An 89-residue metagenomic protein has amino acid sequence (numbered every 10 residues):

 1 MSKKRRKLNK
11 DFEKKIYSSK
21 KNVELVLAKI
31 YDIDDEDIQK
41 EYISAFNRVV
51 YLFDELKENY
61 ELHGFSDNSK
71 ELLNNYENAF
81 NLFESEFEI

Functional and structural regions predicted by a protein language model:
M1-K10, L82-I89: Short acidic DE-rich linear segments
K3-D37: N-terminal acidic leader/helix
F12-K15, S19, Y42-A45, L72 (+1 more regions): Amphipathic alpha-helix face/heptad-repeat signature
V23, L27, D34, V50-K57 (+1 more regions): A structural signal for well-ordered alpha-helices, especially hydrophobic packing surfaces of coiled-coils
D37-L73: Acidic, low-complexity, intrinsically disordered interaction modules
F65-I89: Amphipathic alpha-helical binding modules
